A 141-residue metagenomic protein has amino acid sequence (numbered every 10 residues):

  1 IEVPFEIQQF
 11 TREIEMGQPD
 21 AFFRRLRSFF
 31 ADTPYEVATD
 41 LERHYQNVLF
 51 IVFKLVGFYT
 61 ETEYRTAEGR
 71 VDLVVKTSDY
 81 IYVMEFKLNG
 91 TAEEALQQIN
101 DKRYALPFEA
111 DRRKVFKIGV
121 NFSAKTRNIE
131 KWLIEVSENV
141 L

Functional and structural regions predicted by a protein language model:
I1-A92, D101, R127-L141: Extended alpha-helical interface modules used as scaffolds for assembling large macromolecular complexes
F50-F58, Q98-I118: Metal-dependent nuclease catalytic cores in nucleic-acid-processing enzymes, especially RNase H-like/related
P107, D111-L141: Domain-level recognition of nuclease-like catalytic cores that cleave nucleotide substrates
